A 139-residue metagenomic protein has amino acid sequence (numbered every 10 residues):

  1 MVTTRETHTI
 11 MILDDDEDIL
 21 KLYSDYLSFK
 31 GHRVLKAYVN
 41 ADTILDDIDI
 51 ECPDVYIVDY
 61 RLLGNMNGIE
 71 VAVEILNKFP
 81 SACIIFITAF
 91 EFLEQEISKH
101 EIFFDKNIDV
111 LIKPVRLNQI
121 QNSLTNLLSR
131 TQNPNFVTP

Functional and structural regions predicted by a protein language model:
M1-M11, R116-P139: Non-catalytic signal-transmission and effector/linker regions of two-component phosphorelay proteins
D14: Conserved acidic carboxylate
E17-K36: Two-component/phosphorelay signaling modules centered on CheY-like receiver
A37-V55: Acidic, metal-coordinating helix/loop segments flanking the phosphotransfer/catalytic sites of two-component signaling
I44, N67-V71: Short alpha-helical interaction/output segments
I48-E51, I75-A82: Conserved phosphotransfer cores of two-component systems
D59-R61: Active-site residues of response regulator receiver
E70, T88-I112, N118, N122: Alpha4 helix (beta4-alpha4-beta5 surface) of REC/receiver domains from two-component response regulators
